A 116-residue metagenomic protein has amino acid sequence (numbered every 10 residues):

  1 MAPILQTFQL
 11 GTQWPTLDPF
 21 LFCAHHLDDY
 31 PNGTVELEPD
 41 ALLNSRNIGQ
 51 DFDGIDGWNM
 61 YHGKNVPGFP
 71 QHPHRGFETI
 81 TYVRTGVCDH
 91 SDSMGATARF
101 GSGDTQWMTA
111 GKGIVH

Functional and structural regions predicted by a protein language model:
M1-Y82: N-terminal, Lys/Arg-enriched amphipathic/low-complexity engagement segments that precede the first folded domain
P70-H74, H90, H116: Histidine-centered active-site/metal-ligand motif
Y82-S102, M108-G111, V115: A short beta-strand-loop-beta hairpin characteristic of the jelly-roll/cupin
